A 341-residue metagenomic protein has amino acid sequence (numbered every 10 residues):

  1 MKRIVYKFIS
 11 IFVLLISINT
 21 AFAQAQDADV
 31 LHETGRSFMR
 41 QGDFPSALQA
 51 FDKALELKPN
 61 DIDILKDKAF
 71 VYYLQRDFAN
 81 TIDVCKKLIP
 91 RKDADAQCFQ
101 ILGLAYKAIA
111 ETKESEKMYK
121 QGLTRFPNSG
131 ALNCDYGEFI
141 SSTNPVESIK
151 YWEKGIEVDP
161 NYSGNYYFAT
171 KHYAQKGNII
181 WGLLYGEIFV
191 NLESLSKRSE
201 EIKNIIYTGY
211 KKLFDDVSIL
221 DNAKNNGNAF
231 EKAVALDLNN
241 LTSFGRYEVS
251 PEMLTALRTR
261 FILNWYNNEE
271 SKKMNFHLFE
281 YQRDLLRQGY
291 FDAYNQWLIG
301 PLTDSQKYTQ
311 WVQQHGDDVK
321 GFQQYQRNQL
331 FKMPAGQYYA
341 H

Functional and structural regions predicted by a protein language model:
Q26-N60, D67-F70, L74-D77: Alpha-helical segment of the N-proximal tetratricopeptide repeat
E33, D67-F70, Q100-I101, D135 (+2 more regions): Canonical tetratricopeptide repeat
R40-Q41, L74-Q75, A108-I109, S141-T143 (+2 more regions): Register position in tetratricopeptide repeats
K53-A54, K87-L88, Q121-G122, K154-G155 (+1 more regions): Canonical positions in the second alpha-helix
I64, C98, L132, N165 (+1 more regions): TPR alpha-solenoid repeat register
N161-H341: Eukaryotic alpha-helical solenoid repeat scaffolds
